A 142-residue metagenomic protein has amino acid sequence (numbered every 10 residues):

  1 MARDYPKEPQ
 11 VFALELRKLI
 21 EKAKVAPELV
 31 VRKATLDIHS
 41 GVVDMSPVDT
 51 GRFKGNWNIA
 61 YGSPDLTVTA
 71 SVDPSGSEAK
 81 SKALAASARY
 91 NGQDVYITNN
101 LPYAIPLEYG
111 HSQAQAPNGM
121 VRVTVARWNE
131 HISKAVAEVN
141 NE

Functional and structural regions predicted by a protein language model:
M1-E142: Short, Lys/Arg-rich flexible segments
